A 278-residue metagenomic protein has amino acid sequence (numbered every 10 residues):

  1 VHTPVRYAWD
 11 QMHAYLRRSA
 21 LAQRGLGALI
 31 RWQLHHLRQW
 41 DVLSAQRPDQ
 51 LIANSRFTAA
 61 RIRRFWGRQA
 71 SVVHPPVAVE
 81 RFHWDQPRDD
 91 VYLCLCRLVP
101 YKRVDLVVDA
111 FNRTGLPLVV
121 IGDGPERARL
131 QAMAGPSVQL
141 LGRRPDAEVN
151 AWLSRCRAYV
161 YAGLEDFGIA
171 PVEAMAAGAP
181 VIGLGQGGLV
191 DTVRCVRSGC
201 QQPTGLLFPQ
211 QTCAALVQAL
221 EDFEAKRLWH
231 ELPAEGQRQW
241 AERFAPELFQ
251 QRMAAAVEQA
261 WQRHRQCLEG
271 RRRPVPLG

Functional and structural regions predicted by a protein language model:
V5, R17-L51, A59: Membrane-proximal helix-turn-helix segments that form the acceptor-binding/catalytic region of lipid-linked
H83-V119: Conserved donor-binding/catalytic core segment of Leloir-type glycosyltransferases
A128-N150: Nucleotide-activated donor-binding/catalytic signature segment of Leloir-type glycosyltransferases, i.e., the conserved
A151-C156, M253: Short alpha-helical donor nucleotide-sugar binding micro-motif in glycosyltransferases
S154-D166, A179-P180: Acidic donor-binding loop of glycosyltransferase active sites
P180-G185, V190-V193: Short hydrophobic beta-strand element within catalytic cores of glycosyltransferases and related nucleotide-activated
C195-C213, D222-L228: Conserved acidic donor-binding segment of nucleotide-sugar-dependent glycosyltransferases
Q211, R227-V275: A charged, aromatic-enriched C-terminal amphipathic alpha-helix characteristic of glycosyltransferases across folds
